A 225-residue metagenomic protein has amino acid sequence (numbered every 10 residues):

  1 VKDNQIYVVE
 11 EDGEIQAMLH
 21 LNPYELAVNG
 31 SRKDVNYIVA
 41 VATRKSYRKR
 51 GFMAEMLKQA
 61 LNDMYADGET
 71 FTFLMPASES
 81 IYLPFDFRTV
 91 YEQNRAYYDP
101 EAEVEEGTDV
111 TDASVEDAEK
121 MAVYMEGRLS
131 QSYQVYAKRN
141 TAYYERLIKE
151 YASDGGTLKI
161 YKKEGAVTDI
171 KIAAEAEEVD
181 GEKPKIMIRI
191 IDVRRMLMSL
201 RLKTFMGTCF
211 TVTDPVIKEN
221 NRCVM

Functional and structural regions predicted by a protein language model:
V1-A27, Q134-T157: Active-site rim helix/loop that mediates acceptor-substrate recognition in acyltransferases
Q5-I6, V35, T70-T72, L158: Beta-sheet entry/capping signal
V8, E14-Y24, Y37-A42, I160 (+1 more regions): Conserved beta-strand in the GNAT
R32-K45, E177-I186: Conserved acetyl-CoA binding element of GNAT-fold acetyltransferases
A40-T43, K49-N62, K183: Conserved acetyl-CoA-binding loop-helix of GNAT-fold acetyltransferases
Y65-T70, P76-N94: Conserved active-site alpha-helix within GNAT-family acetyltransferase domains
E92-P184: Amide-forming acyltransferase catalytic core, primarily the GNAT-like/NAT-type and related acyltransferase folds
P184-M225: C-terminal functional modules
